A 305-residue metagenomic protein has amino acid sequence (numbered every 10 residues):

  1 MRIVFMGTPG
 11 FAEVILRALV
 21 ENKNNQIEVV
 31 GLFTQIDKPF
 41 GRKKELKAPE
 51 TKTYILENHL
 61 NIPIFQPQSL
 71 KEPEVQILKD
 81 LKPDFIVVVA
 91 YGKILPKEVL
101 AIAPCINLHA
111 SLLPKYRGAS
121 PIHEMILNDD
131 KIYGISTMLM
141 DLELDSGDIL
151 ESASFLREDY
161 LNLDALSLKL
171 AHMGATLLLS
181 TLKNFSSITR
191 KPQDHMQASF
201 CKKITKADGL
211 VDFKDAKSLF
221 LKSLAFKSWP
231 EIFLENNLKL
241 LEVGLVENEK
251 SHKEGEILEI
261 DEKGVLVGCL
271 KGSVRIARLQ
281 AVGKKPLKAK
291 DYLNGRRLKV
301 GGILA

Functional and structural regions predicted by a protein language model:
M1-R42: N-terminal Rossmann-like dinucleotide-binding module
G7, L32, I55, I86 (+8 more regions): A residue-level signal for conserved active-site and pocket-lining positions in enzyme catalytic cores
G10, L142-V246: Active-site-proximal loop/hinge segments within enzyme catalytic domains
E28, N61-P63, P104, K239: Conserved beta-strand segments of alpha/beta enzyme cores
Q35, F65-P67, M140, S152 (+1 more regions): Conserved beta-strand termini and adjacent loop/short-helix elements that scaffold enzyme active sites in alpha/beta
K38-E57: N-terminal beta-loop-helix "entrance" segment that forms/cooperates in small-molecule cofactor or anionic ligand
Q68-S136, M140: Alpha-helical oligomerization interface recognition
H195-A305: Internal anion-binding site segments
